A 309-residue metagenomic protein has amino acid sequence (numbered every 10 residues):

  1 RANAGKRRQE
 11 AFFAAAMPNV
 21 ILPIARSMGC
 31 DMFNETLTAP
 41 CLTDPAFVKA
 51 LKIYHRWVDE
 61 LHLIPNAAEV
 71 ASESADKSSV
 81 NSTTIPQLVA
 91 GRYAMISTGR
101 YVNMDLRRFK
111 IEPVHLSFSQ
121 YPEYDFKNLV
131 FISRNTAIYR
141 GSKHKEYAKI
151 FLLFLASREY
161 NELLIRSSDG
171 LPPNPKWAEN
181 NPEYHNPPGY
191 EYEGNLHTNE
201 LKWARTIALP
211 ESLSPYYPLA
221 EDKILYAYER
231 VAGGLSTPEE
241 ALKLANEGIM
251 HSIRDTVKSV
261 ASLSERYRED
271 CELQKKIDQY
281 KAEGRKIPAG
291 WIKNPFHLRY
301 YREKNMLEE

Functional and structural regions predicted by a protein language model:
R1-A2, D76-R92, I96, Y226 (+1 more regions): Short helices/loops that flank or line small-molecule/ion binding pockets
R1-N3, T36-S78, R107, Y121: Glycine-centered hinge/linker elements that transmit conformational signals in sensory and ligand-binding systems
R1-P40, A46-F47, T84, Y93: Extracytoplasmic/periplasmic solute-binding protein
M17-P18, N81, T98-L106, R134: Beta->alpha turn/N-cap motifs
C30-A50, R108-F109, Q120-L129, H185-N186 (+1 more regions): Short, solvent-exposed loop/beta-turn-alpha elements that line the ligand-binding surface or hinge of extracytoplasmic
E60-I64, R107-N180, A204-S214, Y226: Extracytoplasmic/periplasmic substrate-recognition and gating elements
R166-A232, L263-R266, K275-I287, W291 (+1 more regions): Long, aromatic- and glycine/proline-rich binding clefts that accommodate carbohydrate-like moieties
R230-L244: Short, charged, surface-exposed loops that flank catalytic or proteolytic processing sites
